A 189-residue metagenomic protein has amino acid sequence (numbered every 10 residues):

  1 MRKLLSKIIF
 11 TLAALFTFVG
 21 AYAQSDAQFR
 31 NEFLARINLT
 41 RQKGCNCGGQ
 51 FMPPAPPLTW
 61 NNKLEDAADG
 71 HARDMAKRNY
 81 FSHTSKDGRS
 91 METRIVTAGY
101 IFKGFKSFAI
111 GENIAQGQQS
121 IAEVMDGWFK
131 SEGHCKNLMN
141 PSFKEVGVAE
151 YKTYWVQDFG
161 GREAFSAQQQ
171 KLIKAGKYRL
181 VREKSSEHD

Functional and structural regions predicted by a protein language model:
M1-I9: Bacterial N-terminal signal peptides that target proteins for export
I9-T17: Bacterial N-terminal signal peptides
V19-A23: Sec/Tat signal peptide C-region and signal peptidase I cleavage site
S25-K77: A short alpha-helix/helix-coil micro-patch that ends at or immediately precedes a cysteine
N38-C47, D69-Y80, V96, Y100 (+5 more regions): Sec-exported extracytoplasmic/periplasmic mature domains
N62-Q119: Short, surface-exposed glycine/acidic/tryptophan-bearing loops
S107-D189: Disulfide-stabilized extracellular recognition modules
